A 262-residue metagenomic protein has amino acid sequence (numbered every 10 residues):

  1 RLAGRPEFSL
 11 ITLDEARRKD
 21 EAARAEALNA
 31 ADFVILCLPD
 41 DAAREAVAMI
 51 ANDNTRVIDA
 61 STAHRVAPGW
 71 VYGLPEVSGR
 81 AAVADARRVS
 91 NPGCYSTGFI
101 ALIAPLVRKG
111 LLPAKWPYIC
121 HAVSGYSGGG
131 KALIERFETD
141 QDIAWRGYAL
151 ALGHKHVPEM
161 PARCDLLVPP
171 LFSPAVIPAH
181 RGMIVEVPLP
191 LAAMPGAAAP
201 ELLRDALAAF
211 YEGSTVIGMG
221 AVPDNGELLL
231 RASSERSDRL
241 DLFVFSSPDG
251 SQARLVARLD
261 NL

Functional and structural regions predicted by a protein language model:
R1-A25, C37, P117, H121-A122 (+1 more regions): C-terminal substrate-binding/catalytic lobe of Rossmann-fold NAD(P)-dependent oxidoreductases
R1-I143, Y148-L150, F245-D249: N-terminal Rossmann-like NAD(P) cofactor-binding subdomain of oxidoreductases, focused on the glycine-rich
L262: A conserved FAD-binding loop/helix module that cradles the flavin
